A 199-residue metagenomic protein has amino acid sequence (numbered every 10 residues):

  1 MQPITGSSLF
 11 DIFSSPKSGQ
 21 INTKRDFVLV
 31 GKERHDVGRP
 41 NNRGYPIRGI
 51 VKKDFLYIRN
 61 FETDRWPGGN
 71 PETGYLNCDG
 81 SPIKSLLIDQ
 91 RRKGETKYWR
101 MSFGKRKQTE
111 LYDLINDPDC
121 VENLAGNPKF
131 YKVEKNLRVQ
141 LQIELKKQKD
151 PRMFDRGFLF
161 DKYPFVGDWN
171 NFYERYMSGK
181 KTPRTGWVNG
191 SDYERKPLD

Functional and structural regions predicted by a protein language model:
Q2-E110, N189: C-terminal cap/loop subdomain of S1 sulfatases and analogous C-terminal strand-loop tails that border
R92-T109, L114-C120, L124-D199: Long, internal low-complexity/basic segments
